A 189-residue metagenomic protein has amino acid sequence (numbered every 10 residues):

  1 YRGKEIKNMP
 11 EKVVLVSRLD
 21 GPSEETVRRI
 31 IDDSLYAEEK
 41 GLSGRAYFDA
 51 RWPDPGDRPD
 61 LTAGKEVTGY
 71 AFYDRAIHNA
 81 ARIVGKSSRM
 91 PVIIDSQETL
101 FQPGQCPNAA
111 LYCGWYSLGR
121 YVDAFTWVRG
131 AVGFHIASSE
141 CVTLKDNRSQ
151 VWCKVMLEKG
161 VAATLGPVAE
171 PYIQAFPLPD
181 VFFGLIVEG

Functional and structural regions predicted by a protein language model:
Y1-G189: Cysteine-dependent hydrolase recognition
